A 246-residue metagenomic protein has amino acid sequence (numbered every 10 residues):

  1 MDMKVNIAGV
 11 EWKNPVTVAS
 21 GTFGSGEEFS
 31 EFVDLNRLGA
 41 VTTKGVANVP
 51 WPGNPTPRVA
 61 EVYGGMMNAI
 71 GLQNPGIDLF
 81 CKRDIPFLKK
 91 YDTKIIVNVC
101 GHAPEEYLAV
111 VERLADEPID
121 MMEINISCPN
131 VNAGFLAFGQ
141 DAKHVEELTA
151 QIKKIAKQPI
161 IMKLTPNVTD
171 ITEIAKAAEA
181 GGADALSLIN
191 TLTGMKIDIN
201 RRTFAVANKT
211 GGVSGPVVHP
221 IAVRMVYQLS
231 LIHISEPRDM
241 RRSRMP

Functional and structural regions predicted by a protein language model:
M1-I95, G101, L108: N-terminal capping/small domains of soluble enzymes
V16-A19, V41-T43, I95-V99, M122-I124 (+3 more regions): Hydrophobic faces of well-ordered beta-strands that scaffold small-molecule active sites in alpha/beta enzyme cores
S20, C128, S243-P246: Short linear Ser/Thr-Pro motifs
G26, W51, N132, K196 (+1 more regions): Glycine/Thr-rich phosphate-binding loops of Rossmann-like dinucleotide-binding domains
P52, Y107, I171, S243-R244: Alpha-helix N-cap/helix-start motif
P104-L231: Alpha/beta enzyme core
I232-P246: Single conserved hydrophobic/aromatic residue that forms the stacking wall/gate of nucleotide- or nucleobase-binding
